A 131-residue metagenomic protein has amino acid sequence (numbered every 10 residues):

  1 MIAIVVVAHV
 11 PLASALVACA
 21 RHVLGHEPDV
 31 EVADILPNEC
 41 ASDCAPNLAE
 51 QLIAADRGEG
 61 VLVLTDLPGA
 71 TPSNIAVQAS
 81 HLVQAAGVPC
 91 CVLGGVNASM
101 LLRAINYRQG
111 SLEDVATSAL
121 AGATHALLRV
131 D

Functional and structural regions predicted by a protein language model:
M1-D131: N-terminal loops that bind phosphate or other acidic moieties and the adjacent beta-alpha structural core
